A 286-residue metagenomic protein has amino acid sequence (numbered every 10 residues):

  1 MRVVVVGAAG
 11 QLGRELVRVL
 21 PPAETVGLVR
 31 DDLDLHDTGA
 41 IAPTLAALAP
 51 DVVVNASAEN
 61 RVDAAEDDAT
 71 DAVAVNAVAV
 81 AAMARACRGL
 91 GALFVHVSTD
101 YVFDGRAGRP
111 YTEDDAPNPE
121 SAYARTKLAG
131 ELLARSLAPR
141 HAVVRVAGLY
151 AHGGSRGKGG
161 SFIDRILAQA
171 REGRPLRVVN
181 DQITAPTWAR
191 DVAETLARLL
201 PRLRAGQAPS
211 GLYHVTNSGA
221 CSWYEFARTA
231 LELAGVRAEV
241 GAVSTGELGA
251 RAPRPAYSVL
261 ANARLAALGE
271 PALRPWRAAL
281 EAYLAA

Functional and structural regions predicted by a protein language model:
M1-L20: N-terminal Rossmann NAD(P)H-binding glycine-rich loop of SDR-like oxidoreductase domains
V6, L28, A56-S57, F94-T99 (+2 more regions): SDR active-site strand-loop-helix element
P21-P43: Adenosine-cofactor binding site in Rossmann-like domains, unifying the SAM/SAH pocket of S-adenosylmethionine-dependent
L35-A77: NAD(P)H-binding glycine-rich loop region in Rossmannoid oxidoreductase-like domains and their noncatalytic homologs
D67, A74, A79-A82, V102-V144 (+3 more regions): Catalytic helix-loop patch of NAD(P)-dependent Rossmann-fold dehydrogenases
R135-T184, R190-R198: NAD(P)-dependent short-chain dehydrogenase/reductase
T195, R202-A252: Mid/C-terminal beta-alpha module of Rossmann-like enzyme folds, strongest in SDR-family dehydrogenases/epimerases
T229, P255-A286: C-terminal amphipathic/interface module of NAD(P)-dependent oxidoreductases and related NAD-binding regulators
